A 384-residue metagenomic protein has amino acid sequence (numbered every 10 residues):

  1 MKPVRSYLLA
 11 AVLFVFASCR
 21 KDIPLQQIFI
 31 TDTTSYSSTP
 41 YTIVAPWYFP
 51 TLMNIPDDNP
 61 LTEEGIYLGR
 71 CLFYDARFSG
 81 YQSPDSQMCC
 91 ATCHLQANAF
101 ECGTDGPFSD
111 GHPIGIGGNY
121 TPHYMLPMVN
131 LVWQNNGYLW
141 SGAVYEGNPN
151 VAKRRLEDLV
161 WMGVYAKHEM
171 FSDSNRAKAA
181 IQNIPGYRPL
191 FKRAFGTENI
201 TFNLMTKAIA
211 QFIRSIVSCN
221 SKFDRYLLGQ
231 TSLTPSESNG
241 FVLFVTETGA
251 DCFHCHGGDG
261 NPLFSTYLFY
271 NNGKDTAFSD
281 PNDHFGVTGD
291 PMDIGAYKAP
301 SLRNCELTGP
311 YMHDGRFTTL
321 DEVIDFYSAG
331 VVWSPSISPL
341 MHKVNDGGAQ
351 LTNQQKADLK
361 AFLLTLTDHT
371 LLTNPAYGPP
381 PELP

Functional and structural regions predicted by a protein language model:
K2-A10: Sec-dependent signal peptide recognition, specifically the positively charged N-region followed immediately by
Y7, C89, A152, T201-A208 (+1 more regions): Residue-level detector of well-ordered alpha-helical segments, enriched for hydrophobic/aromatic packing positions
V15-S18: C-terminal motif of bacterial Sec signal peptides marking the signal peptidase cleavage site
K21: Short, conserved catalytic or interaction motifs in soluble domains
P24-E157, S221-F326, V331-P339, L372-P384: Short glycine/threonine-rich turn/loop motifs
N150-A194: A short, charged helix-loop
K178-P189, R193, T197-C219, E306 (+1 more regions): C-terminal capping alpha-helices of c-type cytochrome domains
